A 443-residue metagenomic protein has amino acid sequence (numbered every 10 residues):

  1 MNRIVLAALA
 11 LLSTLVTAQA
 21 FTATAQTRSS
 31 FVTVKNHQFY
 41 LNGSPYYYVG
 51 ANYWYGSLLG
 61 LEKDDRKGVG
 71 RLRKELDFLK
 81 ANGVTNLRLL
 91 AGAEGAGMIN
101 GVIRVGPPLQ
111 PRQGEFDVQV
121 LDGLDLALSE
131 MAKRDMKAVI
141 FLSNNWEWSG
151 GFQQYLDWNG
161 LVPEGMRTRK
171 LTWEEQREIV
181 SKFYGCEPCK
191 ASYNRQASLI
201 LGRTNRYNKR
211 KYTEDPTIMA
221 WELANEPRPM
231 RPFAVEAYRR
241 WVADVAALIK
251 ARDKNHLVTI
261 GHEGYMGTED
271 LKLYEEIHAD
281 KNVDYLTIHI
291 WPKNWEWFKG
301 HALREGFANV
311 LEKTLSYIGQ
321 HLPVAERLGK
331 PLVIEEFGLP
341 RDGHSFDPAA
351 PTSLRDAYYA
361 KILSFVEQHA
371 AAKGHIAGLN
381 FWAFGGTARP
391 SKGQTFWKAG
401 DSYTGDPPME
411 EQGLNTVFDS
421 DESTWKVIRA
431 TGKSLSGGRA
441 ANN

Functional and structural regions predicted by a protein language model:
M1-I4: Positively charged n-region of N-terminal signal peptides that target proteins for export
A7-T17: Bacterial N-terminal signal peptides
A18-A25: Boundary at the C-terminal end of the N-terminal hydrophobic targeting segment
T27-W297, G306-P331, F337-L435, R439: Active-site mouth of glycoside hydrolases
K299-H301: Acidic, serine/threonine/proline-rich low-complexity intrinsically disordered regions
A441-N443: Short, solvent-exposed mixed-charge patches
